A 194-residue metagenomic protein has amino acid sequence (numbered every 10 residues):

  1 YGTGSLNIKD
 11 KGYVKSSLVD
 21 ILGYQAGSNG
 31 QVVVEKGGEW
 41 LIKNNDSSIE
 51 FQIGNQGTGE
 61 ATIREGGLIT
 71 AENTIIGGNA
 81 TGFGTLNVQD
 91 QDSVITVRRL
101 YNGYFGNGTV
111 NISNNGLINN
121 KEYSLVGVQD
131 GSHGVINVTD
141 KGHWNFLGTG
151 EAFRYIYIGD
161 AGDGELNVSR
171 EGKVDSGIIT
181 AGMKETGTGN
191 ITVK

Functional and structural regions predicted by a protein language model:
Y1-K194: Extracellular beta-strand-rich, repetitive "passenger/adhesive" scaffolds that bind or process carbohydrates
